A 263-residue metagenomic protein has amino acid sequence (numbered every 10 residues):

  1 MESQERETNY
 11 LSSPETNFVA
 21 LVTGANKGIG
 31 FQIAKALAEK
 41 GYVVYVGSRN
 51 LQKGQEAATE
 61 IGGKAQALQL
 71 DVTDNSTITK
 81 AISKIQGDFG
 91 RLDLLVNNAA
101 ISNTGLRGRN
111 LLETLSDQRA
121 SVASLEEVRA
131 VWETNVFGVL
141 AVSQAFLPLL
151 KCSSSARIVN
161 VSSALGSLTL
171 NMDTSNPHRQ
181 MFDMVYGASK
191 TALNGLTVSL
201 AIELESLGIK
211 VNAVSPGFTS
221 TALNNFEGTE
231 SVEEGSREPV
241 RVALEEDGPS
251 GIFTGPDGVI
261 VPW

Functional and structural regions predicted by a protein language model:
S3-Y45: Canonical Rossmann dinucleotide-binding motif of NAD(H)/NADP(H)-dependent dehydrogenases/reductases, specifically
K40-E56: Conserved glycine-rich Rossmann-like NAD(P)H-binding loop of the short-chain dehydrogenase/reductase
L51, Q69-S83: The beta1-alpha1 cofactor-binding region of Rossmann-like NAD(H)/NADP(H)-dependent oxidoreductases
G63-Q66, K84-N97, N103-G108, L115-S124 (+1 more regions): A glycine-rich helix->loop->beta "capping" turn within Rossmann-like NAD(P)(H)-dependent oxidoreductase domains
V96, V142-F146, L150, L196-T197: Hydrophobic positions on the long internal alpha-helix of Rossmann-like NAD(P)-dependent oxidoreductase domains
I101-W132, K151-S206: Catalytic loop of short-chain dehydrogenase/reductase
T191, S206, A213-V214, T221 (+1 more regions): C-terminal helical subdomain
